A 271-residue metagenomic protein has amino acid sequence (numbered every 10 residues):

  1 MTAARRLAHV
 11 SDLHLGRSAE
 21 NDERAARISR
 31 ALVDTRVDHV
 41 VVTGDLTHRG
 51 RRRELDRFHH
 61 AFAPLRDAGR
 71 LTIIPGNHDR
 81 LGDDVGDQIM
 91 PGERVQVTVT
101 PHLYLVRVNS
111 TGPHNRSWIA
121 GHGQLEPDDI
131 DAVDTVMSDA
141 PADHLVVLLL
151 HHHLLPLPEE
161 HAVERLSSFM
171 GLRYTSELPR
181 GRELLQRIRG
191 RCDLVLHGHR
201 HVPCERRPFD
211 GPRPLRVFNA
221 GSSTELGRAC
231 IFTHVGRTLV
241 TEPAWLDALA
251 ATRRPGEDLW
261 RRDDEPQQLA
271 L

Functional and structural regions predicted by a protein language model:
M1-A8, V97-R107, P113, P141-L145 (+1 more regions): Beta-strand-turn-beta hairpins that frame and shape the catalytic cleft of phosphate-ester-processing enzymes
M1-R57, A61: N-terminal active-site segment of His-dependent metallophosphoesterases
H9-S11, H39-D45, R70-N77, V147-L150 (+3 more regions): Active-site neighborhood of phospho(di)ester-bond hydrolases with catalytic His/Asp-centered motifs
G16-A19, H48-R53, R57, N77-V85 (+4 more regions): Active-site environment of divalent metal-dependent phosphoester hydrolases
H60-A63, A162-E242: Conserved beta-sheet core of the metallophosphoesterase superfamily
T100-L145, M170-G181: Binuclear metal-dependent hydrolase catalytic cores centered on His/Asp/Glu-rich metal-binding motifs
M137-A162: Short acidic, glycine-rich surface-loop motifs adjacent to enzyme active sites
R237-L271: A short C-terminal boundary segment appended to hydrolase-like catalytic domains
